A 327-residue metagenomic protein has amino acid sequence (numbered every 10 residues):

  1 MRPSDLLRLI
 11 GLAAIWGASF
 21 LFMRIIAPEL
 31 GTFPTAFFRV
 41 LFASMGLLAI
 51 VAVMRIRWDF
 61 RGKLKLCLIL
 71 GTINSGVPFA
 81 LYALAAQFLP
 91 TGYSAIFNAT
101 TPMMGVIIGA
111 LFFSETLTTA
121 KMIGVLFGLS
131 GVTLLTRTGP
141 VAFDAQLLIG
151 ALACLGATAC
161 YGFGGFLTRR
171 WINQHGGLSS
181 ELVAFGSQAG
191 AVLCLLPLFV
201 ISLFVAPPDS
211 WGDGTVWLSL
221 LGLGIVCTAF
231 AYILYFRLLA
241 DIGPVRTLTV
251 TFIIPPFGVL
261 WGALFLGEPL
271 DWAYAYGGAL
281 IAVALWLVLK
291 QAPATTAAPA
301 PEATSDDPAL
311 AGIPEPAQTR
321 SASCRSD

Functional and structural regions predicted by a protein language model:
M1-L6, E29-F33, F37, D59-K65 (+3 more regions): Juxtamembrane helix-entry segments on the extracytoplasmic side of multipass membrane proteins
L9, G62-G71, L117-S130, G150 (+2 more regions): Cytoplasmic-side transmembrane-helix entry/capping segments in multi-pass membrane proteins
I10-A18, F22, I50, L68-F88 (+7 more regions): Hydrophobic alpha-helical transmembrane segments of multi-pass membrane transport proteins, especially secondary
A14-S44, P90, F163-A191: Juxtamembrane helix-loop-helix junctions in multi-pass membrane proteins
I26, T35, R39, A85 (+7 more regions): Hydrophobic/aromatic residues within transmembrane alpha-helices of multi-pass small-molecule transporters
G31-T32, P90, F113-T118, G176-S179 (+2 more regions): A helix-boundary/kink motif common to multi-pass secondary transporters, especially Major Facilitator Superfamily
L47, G105-V106, A142-V205, L220 (+2 more regions): Transmembrane alpha-helical segments that form core, pore/gating elements of small-molecule transporters/exporters
L47, I108, L117-G139, F252-I253 (+2 more regions): Hydrophobic transmembrane alpha-helices of multi-pass small-molecule transport proteins
